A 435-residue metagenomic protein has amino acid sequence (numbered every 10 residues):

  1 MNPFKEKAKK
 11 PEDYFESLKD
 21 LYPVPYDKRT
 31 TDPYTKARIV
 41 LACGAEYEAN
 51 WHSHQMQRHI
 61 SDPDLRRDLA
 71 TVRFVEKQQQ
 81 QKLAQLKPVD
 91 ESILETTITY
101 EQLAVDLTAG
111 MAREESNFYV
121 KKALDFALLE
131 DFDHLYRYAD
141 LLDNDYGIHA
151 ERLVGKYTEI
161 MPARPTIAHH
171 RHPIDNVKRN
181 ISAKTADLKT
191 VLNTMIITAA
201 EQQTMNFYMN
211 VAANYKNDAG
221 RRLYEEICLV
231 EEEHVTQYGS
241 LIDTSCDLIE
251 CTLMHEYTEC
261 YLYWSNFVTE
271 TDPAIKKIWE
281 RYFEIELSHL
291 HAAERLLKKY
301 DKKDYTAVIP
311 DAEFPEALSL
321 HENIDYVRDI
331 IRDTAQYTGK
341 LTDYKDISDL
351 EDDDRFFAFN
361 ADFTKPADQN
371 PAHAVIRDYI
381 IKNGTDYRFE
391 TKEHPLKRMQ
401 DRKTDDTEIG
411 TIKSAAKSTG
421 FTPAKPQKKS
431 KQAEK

Functional and structural regions predicted by a protein language model:
M1-K431: Non-heme di-metal
E434-K435: Intrinsically disordered, compositionally biased tail regions
